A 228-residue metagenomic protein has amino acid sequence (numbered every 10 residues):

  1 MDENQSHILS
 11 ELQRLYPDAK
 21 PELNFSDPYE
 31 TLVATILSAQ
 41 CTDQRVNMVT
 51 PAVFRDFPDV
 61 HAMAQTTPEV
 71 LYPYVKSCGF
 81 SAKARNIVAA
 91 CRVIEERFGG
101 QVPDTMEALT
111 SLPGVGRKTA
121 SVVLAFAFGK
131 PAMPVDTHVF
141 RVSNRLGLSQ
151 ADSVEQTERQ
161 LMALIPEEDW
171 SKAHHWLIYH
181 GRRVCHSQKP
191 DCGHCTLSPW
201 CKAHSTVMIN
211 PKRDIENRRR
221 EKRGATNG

Functional and structural regions predicted by a protein language model:
D2-I215: Catalytic cores of DNA base-excision repair glycosylases
I215, R220, A225-G228: Short, basic, low-complexity termini and linkers enriched in Ser/Thr/Gly/Pro that act as targeting/leader peptides
